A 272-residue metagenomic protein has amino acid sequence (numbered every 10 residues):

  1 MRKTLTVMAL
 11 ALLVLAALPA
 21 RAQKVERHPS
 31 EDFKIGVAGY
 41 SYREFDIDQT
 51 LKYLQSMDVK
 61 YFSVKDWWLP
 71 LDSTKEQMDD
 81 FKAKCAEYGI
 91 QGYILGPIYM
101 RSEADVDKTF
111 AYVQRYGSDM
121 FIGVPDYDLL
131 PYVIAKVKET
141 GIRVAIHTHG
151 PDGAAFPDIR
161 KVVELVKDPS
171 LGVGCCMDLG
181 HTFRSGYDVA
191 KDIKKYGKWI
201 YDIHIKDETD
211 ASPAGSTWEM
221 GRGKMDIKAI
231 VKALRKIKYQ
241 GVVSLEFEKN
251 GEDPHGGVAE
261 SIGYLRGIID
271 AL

Functional and structural regions predicted by a protein language model:
M1-M8: Bacterial N-terminal signal peptides that target proteins for export
M8-A16: Bacterial N-terminal signal peptides
A22-I35, G39, R43-K60, F156-L272: Histidine-acidic metal/acid-base catalytic patches
Q23-P29, D48-Q49, K84-C175, F183-G186 (+2 more regions): Active-site acidic/histidine proton-transfer and metal-coordination neighborhood in alpha/beta enzyme cores
S41, K65-D66, G96, T148: Residue-level recognition of beta-strand->loop/alpha-helix junctions
S63-K82: Glycine-rich, proline-tolerant flexible connector loops at the mouths of alpha/beta enzymes
K65, I98, V124, K206 (+1 more regions): Conserved residues at the C-terminal ends of beta-strands
